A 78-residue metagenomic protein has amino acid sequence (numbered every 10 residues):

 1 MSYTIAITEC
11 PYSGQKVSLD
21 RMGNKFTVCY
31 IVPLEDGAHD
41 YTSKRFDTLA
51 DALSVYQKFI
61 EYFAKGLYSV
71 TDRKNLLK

Functional and structural regions predicted by a protein language model:
M1-I31, S69-V70: Short N-terminal "domain-start" leader segments that mark the transition from disordered tails or signal peptides into
Y3, A38-D40: Tryptophan-centered short beta-strand motifs
I7, R21-N24, D36, D51 (+3 more regions): Generic detector of low-complexity/intrinsically disordered segments and short hydrophobic N-terminal stretches
C10-P11, Y30-L34, R45, N75: Secondary-structure transition/turn motif
K16, S43-R45: Well-ordered beta-strand positions in beta-sheet-rich domains
L34-A38, R45-L67: A short, charged, amphipathic alpha-helix used as a generic interaction element across diverse proteins
Y62-K78: Short glycine-rich, low-complexity/disordered patches
